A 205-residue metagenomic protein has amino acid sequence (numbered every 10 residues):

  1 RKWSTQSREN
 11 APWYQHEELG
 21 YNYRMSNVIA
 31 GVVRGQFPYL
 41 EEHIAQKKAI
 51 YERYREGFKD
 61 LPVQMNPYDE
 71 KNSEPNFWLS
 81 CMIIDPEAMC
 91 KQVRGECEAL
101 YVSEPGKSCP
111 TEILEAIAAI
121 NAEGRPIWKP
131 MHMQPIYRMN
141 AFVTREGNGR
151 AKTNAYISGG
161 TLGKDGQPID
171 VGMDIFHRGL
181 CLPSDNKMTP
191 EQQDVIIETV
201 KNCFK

Functional and structural regions predicted by a protein language model:
R1-K205: PLP-dependent aminotransferase class I/II
